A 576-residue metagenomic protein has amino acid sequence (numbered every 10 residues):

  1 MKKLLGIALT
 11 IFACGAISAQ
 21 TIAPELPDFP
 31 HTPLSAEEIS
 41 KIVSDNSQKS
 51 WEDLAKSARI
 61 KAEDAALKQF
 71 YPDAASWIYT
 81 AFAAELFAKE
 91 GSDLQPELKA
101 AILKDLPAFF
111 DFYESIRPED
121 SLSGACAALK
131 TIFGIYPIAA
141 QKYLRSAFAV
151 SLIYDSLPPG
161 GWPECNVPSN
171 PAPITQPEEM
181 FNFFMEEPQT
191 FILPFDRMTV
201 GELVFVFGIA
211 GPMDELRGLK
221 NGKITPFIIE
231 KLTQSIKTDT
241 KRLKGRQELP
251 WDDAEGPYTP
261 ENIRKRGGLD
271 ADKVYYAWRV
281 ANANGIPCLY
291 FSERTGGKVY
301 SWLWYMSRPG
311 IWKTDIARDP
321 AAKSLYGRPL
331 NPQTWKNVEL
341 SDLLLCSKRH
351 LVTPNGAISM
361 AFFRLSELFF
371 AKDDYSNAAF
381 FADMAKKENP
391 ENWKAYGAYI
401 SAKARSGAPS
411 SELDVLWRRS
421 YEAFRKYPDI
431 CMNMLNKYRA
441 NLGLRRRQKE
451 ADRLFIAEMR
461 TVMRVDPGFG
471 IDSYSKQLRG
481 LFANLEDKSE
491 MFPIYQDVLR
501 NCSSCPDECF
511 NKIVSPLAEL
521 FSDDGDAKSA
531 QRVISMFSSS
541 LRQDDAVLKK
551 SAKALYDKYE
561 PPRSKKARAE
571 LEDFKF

Functional and structural regions predicted by a protein language model:
E85-A88, D93-R264: Secondary-structure boundary elements
D253-G256, P260, A271-L345, N355: Hydrophobic/aromatic-rich core segments of domains that either
L345-A361: TPR-adjacent "capping" and linker segments in tetratricopeptide-repeat scaffold/adaptor proteins
G356-M384, E388, A398: Alpha-helical segment of the N-proximal tetratricopeptide repeat
L365, A398-S401, M434-N441, E458 (+4 more regions): Structural register within alpha-helical repeat arrays
S376-M384, P409-F424, Q448-R464, K488-N501 (+2 more regions): Alpha-helical repeat scaffolds
P390-E391, R425-D429, P467-F469, S503 (+2 more regions): Short coil turns that delineate tetratricopeptide repeat
